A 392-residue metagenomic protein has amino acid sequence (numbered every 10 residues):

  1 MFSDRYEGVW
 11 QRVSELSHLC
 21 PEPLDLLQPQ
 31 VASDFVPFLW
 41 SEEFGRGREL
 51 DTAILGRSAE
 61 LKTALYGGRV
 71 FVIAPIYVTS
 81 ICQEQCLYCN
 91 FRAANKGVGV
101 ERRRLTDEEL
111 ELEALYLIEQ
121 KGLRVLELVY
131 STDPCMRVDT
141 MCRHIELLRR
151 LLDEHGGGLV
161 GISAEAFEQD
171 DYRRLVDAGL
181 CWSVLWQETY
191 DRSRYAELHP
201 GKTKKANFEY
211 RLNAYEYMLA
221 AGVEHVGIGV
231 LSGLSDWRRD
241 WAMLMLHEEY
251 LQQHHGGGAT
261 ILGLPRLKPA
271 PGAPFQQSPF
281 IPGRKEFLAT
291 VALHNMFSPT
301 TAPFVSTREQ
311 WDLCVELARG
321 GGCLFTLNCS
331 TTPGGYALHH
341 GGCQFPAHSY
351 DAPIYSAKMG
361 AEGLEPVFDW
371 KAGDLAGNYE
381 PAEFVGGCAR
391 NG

Functional and structural regions predicted by a protein language model:
M1-F44, Q253-G392: Auxiliary Fe-S-binding modules of radical SAM enzymes
V36-W40, I73-I76, V98-G99, E127-T140 (+2 more regions): Glycine-rich, proline-tolerant flexible connector loops at the mouths of alpha/beta enzymes
S58, C86, L185, M218 (+3 more regions): Conserved, mostly hydrophobic/aromatic
G67, F71-E109: Canonical Radical SAM [4Fe-4S] cluster-binding loop centered on the CxxxCxxC motif and its immediate flanking residues
Y77, S131-D133, S163-F167, E188-Y190 (+4 more regions): Active-site beta-loop-alpha junctions enriched in small/polar residues
A93-L112, Y116-M218, H225-G227, G256-G263: Core AdoMet radical
L128, W182, E209-A273, E286-F304 (+1 more regions): Conserved C-terminal portion of the radical SAM core fold that forms the substrate/S-adenosylmethionine-binding
E168-D177, S235-E249, Q310-G320: Catalytic cores of alpha/beta
